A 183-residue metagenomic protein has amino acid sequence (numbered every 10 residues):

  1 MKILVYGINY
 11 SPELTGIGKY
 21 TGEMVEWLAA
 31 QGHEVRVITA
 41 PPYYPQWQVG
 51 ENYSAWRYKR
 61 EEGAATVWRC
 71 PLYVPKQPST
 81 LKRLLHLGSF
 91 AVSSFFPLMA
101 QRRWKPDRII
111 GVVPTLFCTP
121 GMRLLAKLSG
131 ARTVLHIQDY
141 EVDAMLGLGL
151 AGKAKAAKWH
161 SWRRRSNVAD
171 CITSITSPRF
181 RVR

Functional and structural regions predicted by a protein language model:
M1-R60: N-terminal subdomain of nucleotide-sugar transferases
I17, A40, V112, Q138 (+1 more regions): Replace "coordinates the UDP/GDP/TDP-sugar" with "coordinates nucleotide-activated sugar donors
Q31-V35, W104, A131: A generic structural motif
T39-Q101: A conserved catalytic-core segment of Leloir-type glycosyltransferases
N52-R57, L128-S129, A151-K155: Short, hinge-like loop/turn segments at secondary-structure boundaries
Q77, V142-G147: Short acidic/His/Gly/Ser-rich catalytic and metal-binding motifs that mark active-site loops of diverse hydrolases
R83-L98, P106-A131, L135-Q138, V142-A144: An aromatic- and histidine-rich active-site surface loop
M99, K105, F117-P120, L124-S129 (+1 more regions): Membrane-proximal helix-turn-helix segments that form the acceptor-binding/catalytic region of lipid-linked
